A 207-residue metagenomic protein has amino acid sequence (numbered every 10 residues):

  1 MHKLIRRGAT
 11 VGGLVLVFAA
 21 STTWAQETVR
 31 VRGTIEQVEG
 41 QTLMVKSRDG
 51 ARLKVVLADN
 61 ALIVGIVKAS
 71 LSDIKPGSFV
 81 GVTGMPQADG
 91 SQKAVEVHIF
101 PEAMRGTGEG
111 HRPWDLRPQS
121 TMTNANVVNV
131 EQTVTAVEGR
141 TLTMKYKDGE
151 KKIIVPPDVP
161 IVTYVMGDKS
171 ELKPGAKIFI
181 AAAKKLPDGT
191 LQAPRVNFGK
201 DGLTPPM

Functional and structural regions predicted by a protein language model:
H2-I5, V17-M207: Short, flexible, surface-exposed loop segments at domain boundaries
T10-F18: Hydrophobic helical h-region of N-terminal Sec-dependent signal peptides in bacterial secretory/periplasmic proteins
